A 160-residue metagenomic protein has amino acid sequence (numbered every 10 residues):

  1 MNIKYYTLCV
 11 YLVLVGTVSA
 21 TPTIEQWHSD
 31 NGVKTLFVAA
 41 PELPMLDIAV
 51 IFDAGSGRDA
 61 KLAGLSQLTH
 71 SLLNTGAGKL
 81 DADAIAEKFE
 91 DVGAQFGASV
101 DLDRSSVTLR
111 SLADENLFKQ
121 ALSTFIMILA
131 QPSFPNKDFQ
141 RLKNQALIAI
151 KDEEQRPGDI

Functional and structural regions predicted by a protein language model:
M1-T7: Bacterial N-terminal signal peptides that target proteins for export
T7-G16: Bacterial N-terminal signal peptides
V18-P22: Boundary at the C-terminal end of the N-terminal hydrophobic targeting segment
T23-D47: Mature N-terminal segment immediately following signal peptide/propeptide cleavage in secreted/periplasmic
V38, L43-L68, A82-L129, L147 (+1 more regions): M16 family metallopeptidases and their MPP-like homologs
L72-D81: Catalytic Zn2+-binding segment of zinc metalloproteases
A86, P132-K151: Acidic/histidine-enriched alpha-helical segments
E154: Short conserved segment of the HATPase_c
